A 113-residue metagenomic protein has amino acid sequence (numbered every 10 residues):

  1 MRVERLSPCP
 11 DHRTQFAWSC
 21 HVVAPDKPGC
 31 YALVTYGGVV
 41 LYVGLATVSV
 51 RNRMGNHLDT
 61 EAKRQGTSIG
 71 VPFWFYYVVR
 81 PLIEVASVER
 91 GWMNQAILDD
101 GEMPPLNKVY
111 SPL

Functional and structural regions predicted by a protein language model:
M1-R51, I83-V88, L113: GIY-YIG nuclease catalytic motif and its immediate N-terminal context
L6, M93-D100: Ampiphathic alpha-helical segments that act as solvent-exposed interaction surfaces
L6-P8, G70, E102-M103: Selective for proline/serine-rich intrinsically disordered segments in cytosolic/nuclear regulatory regions
C9-Q15, F73-F75, A96: Aromatic-residue hotspot detector
H21, S68, D100-G101: Generic N-terminal simple sequence motifs
G29, V40, G55, W74-F75 (+1 more regions): Intrinsically disordered, low-complexity segments enriched in small/polar residues
T47-Q95: Conserved short loop/helix modules at catalytic or binding sites in compact beta-alpha or helix-hairpin-helix contexts
L98-P112: Coupling/hinge elements of helicase-like and P-loop NTPase modules
